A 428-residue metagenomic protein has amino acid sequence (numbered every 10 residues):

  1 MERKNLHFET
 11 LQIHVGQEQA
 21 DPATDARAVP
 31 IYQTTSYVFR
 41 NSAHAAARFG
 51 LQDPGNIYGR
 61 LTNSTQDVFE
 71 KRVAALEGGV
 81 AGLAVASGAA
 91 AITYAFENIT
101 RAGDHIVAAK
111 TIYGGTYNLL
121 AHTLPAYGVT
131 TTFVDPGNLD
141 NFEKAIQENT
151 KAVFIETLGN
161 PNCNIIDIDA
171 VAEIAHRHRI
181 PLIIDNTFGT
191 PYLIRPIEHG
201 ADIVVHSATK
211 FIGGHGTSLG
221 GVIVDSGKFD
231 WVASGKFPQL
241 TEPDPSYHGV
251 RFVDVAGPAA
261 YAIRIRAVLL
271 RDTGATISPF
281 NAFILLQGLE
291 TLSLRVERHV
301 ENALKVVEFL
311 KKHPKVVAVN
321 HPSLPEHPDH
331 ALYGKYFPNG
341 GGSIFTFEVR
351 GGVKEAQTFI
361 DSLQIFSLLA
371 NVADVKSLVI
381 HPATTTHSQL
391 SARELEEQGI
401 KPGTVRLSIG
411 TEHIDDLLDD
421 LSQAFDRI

Functional and structural regions predicted by a protein language model:
E2-N63, K71-R72: N-terminal "arm"/small-domain region of PLP-dependent enzymes with the aminotransferase-like
E2-R3, G16-A20, L83-K312: Conserved PLP-enzyme active-site core in the AAT-like
E9, V80, A121, T130 (+4 more regions): PLP-dependent enzyme catalytic core of the Aspartate aminotransferase-like
N41-T93, G115-T123: Conserved N-terminal alpha-helix of the aminotransferase class I/II PLP-enzyme fold
L158, T187-G189, L324, R350 (+1 more regions): Active-site beta-loop-alpha junctions enriched in small/polar residues
V224, T346-E348, S408-G410: Short hydrophobic/aromatic beta-strand micro-patches that form the beta-sheet surface supporting nucleotide- or nucleic
T273-T276, F280-A282, Q287, T291 (+4 more regions): Conserved small-domain helix->loop->beta segment predominantly found in fold-type I
